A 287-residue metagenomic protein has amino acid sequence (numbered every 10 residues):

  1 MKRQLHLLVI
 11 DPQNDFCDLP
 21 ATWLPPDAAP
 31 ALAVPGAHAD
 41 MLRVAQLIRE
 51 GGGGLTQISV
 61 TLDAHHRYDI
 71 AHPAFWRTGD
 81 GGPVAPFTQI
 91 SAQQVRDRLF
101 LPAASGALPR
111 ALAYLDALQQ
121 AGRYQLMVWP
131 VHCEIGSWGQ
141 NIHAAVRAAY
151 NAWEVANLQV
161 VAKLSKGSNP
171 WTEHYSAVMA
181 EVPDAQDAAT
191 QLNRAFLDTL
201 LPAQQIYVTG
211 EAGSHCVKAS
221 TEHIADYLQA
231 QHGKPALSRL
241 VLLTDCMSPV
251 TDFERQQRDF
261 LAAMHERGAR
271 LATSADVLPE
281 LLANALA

Functional and structural regions predicted by a protein language model:
M1-S59, H65-A287: Active-site-adjacent betaalpha module
